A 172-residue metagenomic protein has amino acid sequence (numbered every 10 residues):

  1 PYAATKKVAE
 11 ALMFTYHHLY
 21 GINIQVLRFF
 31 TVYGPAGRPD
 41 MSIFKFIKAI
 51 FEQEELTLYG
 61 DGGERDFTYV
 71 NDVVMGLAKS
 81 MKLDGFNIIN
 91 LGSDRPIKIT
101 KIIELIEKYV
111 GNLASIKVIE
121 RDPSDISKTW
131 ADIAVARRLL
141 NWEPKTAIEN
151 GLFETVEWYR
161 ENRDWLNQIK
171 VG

Functional and structural regions predicted by a protein language model:
P1, Q25-S42, E64: Flexible, glycine-rich beta-alpha linker
P1-Q25, F51-E52: Active-site Tyr-X1-5-Lys
T5, P39, T129: Short, conserved glycine- and acidic-residue-centered signature motifs in active-site or ligand-binding loops
K7-F14, F44-I47, M75, T100: Conserved active-site helix of classical SDR/Rossmann-fold NAD(P)-dependent CH-OH oxidoreductases
L19-N23, P39-D40, D84: Short coil/turn segments at alpha/beta junctions that flank glycine-rich nucleotide-binding fingerprints
G21, G37, Y109-L113: Proline-centered turn/helix-capping motifs that create local helix->coil transitions or kinks
I24-V26, T57-L58: Conserved active-site beta-strand element of glycosyltransferases/polysaccharide synthases
I50-G172: C-terminal substrate-binding subdomain of Rossmann-fold SDR/epimerase-dehydratase oxidoreductases
